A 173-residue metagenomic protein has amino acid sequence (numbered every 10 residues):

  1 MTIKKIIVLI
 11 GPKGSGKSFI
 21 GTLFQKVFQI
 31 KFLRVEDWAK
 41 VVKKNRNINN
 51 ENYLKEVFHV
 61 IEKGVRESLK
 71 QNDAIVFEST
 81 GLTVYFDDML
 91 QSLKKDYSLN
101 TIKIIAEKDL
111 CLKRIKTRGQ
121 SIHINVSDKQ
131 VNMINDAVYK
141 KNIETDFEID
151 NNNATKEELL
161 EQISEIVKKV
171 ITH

Functional and structural regions predicted by a protein language model:
L9: Hydrophobic anchor at the beta1->P-loop junction of P-loop NTPases
P12: P-loop (Walker A) phosphate-binding loop of NTP-binding proteins
S15: ATP-binding Walker
S18: Walker A/P-loop
T22-K70: Conserved substrate/cofactor phosphate-moiety recognition/catalytic segment in nucleotide-dependent phosphotransferases
E56-D96: Glycine-rich phosphate-binding loop used to anchor ATP phosphates in small-molecule kinases, encompassing both
K95-I115: Conserved phosphate-donor/acceptor-positioning beta-strand/loop module used by diverse small-molecule
S121-Q162: Small-molecule kinase domains that catalyze NTP-dependent phosphoryl transfer to phosphate-bearing small molecules
